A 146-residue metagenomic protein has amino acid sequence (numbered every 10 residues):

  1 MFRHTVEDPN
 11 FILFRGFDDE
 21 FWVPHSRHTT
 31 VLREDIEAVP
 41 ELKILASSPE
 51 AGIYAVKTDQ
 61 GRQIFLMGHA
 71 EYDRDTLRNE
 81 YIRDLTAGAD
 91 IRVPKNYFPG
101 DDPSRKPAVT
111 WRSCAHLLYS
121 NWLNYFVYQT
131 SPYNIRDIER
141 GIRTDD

Functional and structural regions predicted by a protein language model:
M1-D75, I142-D145: Pocket-forming structural segment of enzyme catalytic cores
L66-D146: Acyltransferase
